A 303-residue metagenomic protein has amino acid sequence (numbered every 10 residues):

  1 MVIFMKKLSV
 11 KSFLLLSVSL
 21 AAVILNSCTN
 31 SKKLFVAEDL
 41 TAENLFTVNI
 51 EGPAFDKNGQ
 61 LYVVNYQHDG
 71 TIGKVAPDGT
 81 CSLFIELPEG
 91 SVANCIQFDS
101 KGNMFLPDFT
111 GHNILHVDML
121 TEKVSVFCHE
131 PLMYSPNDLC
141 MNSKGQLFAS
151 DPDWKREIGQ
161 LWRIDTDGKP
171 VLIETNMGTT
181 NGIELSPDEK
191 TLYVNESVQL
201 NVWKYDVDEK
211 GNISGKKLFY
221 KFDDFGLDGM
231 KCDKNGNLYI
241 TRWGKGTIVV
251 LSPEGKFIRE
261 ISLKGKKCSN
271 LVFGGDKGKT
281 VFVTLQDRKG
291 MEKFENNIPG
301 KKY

Functional and structural regions predicted by a protein language model:
F4-L14: Bacterial N-terminal signal peptides that target proteins for export
N26-S27: C-terminal motif of bacterial Sec signal peptides marking the signal peptidase cleavage site
N30-T47, K216: A short helix->beta-strand "capping" segment at the edge of beta-propeller domains
D39, S82-E86, S125-H129, V171-T175 (+3 more regions): Beta-propeller fold detector
N44-Q60, P88-D108, N113, E130-Q160 (+6 more regions): Beta-rich, blade/repeat-based domains predominating in secreted/periplasmic proteins but also intracellular
V63-I85: Beta-propeller domains
T71-G73, N113-L115, Q160-W162, N201-W203 (+2 more regions): A short loop-to-beta-strand structural motif that recurs across blades of beta-propeller domains
V75-T80, D118-E122, I164-G168, D206-G211 (+2 more regions): Short loop/turn segments that connect beta-strands within beta-propeller blades
